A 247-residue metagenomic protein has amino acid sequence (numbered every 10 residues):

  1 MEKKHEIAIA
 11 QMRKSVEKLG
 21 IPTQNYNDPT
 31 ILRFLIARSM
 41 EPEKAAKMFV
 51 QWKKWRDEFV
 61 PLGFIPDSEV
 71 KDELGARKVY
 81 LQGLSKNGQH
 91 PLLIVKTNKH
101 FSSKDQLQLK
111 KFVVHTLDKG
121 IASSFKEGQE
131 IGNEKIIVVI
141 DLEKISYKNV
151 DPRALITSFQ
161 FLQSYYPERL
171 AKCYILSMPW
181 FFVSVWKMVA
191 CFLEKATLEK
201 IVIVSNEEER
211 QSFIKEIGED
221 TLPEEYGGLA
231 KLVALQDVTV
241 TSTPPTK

Functional and structural regions predicted by a protein language model:
M1-K247: Basic, amphipathic alpha-helical/coil surface patches used to engage anionic, phosphate-bearing ligands and membranes
